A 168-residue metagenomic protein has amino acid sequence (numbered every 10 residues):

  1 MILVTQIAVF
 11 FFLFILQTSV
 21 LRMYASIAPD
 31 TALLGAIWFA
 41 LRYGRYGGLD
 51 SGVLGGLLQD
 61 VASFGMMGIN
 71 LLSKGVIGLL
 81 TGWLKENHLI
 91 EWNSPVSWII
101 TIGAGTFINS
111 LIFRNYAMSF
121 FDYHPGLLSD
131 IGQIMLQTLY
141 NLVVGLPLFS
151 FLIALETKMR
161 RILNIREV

Functional and structural regions predicted by a protein language model:
M1-V168: Terminal, non-globular segments
